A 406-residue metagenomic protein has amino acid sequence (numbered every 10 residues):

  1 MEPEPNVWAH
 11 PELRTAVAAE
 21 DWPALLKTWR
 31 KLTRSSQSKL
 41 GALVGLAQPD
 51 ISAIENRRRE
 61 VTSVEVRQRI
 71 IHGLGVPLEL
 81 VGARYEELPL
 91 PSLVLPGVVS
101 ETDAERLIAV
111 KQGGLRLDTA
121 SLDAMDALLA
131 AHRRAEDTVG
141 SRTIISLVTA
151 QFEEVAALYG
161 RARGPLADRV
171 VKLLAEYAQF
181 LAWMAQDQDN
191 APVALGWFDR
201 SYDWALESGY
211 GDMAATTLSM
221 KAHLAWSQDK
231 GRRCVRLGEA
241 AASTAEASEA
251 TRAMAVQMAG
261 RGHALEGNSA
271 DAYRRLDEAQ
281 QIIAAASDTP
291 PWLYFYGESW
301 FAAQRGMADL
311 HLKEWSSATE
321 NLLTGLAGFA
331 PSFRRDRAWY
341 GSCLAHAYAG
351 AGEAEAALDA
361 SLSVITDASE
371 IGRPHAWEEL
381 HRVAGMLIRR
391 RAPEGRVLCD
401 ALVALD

Functional and structural regions predicted by a protein language model:
M1-E2, G45, V64-L80: DNA major-groove recognition helix of helix-turn-helix/homeodomain DNA-binding modules
M1-T33, Q68: A short, Lys/Arg-rich alpha-helix, primarily the initiator
E20, H72-A127: Compositionally biased, long intrinsically disordered regions
L26, Q37-G41, I51-I54, V81: Conserved hydrophobic/aromatic packing and binding residues within compact polymer-binding modules
R30, G41, I71: The alpha-helix within a helix-turn-helix
A42-A47, K172-E176: A short glycine/small-residue-enriched secondary-structure motif
G45-T62: Recognition helix of helix-turn-helix/homeodomain-like DNA-binding domains that insert into the DNA major groove
L115-L122, D126-D406: Conserved binding/catalytic microenvironments
